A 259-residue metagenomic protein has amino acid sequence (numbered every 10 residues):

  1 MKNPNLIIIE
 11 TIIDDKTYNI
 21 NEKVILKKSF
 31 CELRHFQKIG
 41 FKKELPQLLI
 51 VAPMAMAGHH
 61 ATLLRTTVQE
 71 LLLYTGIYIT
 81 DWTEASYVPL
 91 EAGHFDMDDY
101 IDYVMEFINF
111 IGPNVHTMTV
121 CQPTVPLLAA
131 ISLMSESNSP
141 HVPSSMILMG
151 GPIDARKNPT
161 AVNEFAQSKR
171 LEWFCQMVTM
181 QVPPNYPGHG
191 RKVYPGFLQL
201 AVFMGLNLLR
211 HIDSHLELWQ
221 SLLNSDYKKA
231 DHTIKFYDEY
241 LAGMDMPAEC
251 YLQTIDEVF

Functional and structural regions predicted by a protein language model:
N5-C31, H35, E217-F259: Alpha/beta-hydrolase fold catalytic core
E10-V88: Short, surface-exposed "cap/lid" segments of acyl-processing enzymes
L49, D81, H116-A130, G150: Catalytic nucleophile loop
H60-L64, L128, P159: Conserved strand-to-helix beginnings and helix N-cap segments that scaffold or border functional pockets
Y87-P89, D99-H116, L127-S132: Conserved acidic catalytic loop of the alpha/beta-hydrolase fold
P89-E91, P159: Conserved catalytic-core motifs of eukaryotic protein kinase domains, centered on the activation segment
G112-P113, A130-E249: Alpha/beta-hydrolase-fold enzymes
